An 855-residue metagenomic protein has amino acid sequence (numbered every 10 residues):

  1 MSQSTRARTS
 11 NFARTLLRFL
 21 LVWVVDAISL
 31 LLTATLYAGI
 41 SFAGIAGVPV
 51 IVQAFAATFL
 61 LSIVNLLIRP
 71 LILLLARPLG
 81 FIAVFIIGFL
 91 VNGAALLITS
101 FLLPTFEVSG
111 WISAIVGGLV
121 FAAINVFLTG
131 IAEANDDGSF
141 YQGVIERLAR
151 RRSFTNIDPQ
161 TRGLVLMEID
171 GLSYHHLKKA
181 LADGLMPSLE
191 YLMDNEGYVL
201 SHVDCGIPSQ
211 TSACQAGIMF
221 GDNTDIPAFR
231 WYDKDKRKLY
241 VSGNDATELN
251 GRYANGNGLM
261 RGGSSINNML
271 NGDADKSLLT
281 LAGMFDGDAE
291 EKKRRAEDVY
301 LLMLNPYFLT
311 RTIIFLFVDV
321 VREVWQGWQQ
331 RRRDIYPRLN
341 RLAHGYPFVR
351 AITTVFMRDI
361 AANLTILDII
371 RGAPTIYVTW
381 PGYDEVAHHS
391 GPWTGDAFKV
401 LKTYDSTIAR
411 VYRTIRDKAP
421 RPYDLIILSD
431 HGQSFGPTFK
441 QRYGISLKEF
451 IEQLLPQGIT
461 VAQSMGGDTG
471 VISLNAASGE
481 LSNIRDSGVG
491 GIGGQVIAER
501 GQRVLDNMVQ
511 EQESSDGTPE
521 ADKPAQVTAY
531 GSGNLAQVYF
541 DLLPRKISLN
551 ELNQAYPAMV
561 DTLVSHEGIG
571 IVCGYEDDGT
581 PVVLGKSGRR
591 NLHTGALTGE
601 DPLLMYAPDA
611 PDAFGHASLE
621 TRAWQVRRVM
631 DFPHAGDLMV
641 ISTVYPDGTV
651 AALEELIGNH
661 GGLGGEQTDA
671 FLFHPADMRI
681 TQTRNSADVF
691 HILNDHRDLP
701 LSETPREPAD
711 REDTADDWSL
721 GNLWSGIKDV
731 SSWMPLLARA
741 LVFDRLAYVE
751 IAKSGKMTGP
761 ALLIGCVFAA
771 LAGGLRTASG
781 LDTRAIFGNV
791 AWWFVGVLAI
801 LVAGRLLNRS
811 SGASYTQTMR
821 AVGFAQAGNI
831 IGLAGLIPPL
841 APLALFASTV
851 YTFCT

Functional and structural regions predicted by a protein language model:
S2, V22-I28, N722-A813: Selected alpha-helical membrane-embedding segments in polytopic membrane proteins
F42-A56, L60, F81-I82, G780-I837: Alpha-helical transmembrane segments with an aromatic anchor "belt"
D137-S139, G221-P374, T379-G391, G494 (+5 more regions): His/Asp/Glu-rich, glycine-adjacent segments that coordinate divalent cations and/or stabilize oxyanion chemistry on
F140-G197, Q441-R442: Active-site-proximal N-terminal segment of extracellular/periplasmic enzymes that hydrolyze or transfer
K179-A216, G221-D225: Short, structured active-site-proximal loop/turn typified by the sulfatase FGly-forming signature C/S-X-P-X-R
L239, G243-R252, G262, I266-D273 (+2 more regions): Active-site neighborhoods of enzymes that stabilize oxyanions during catalysis
V355-F356, I360, D368, I376 (+3 more regions): A long, amphipathic alpha-helix that forms part of the scaffold/cap immediately adjacent to metal-dependent active
S406-S446, P581-L584, M639-I641: Metal-dependent active-site segment of extracytoplasmic phospho-/sulfohydrolases and closely related
